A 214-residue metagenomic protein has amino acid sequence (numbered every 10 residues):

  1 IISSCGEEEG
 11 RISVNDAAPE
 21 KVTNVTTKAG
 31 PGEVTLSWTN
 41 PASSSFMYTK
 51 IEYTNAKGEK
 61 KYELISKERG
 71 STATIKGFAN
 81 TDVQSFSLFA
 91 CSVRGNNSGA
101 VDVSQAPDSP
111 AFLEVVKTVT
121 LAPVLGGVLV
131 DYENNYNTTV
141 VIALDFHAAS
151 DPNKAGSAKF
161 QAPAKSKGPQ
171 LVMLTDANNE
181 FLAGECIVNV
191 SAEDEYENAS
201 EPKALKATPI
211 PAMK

Functional and structural regions predicted by a protein language model:
I2-S4: C-terminal motif of bacterial Sec signal peptides marking the signal peptidase cleavage site
G6-S45, N80, R94-T138, Y196-K214: Pro/Thr/Ser/Gly-rich low-complexity, intrinsically disordered linker/stalk tracts
E8, K61-T72, M173: Short, solvent-exposed coil/turn linker segments
A17-E33, K50-K67: Long alpha-helical, hydrophobic tracts
V25, L36, I51, I75 (+8 more regions): Hydrophobic beta-strand residues in large extracellular and virion-surface proteins
V34-Y62, D131-F160: Solvent-exposed loop/turn segments flanking beta-strands in beta-repeat/beta-sandwich domains
M47, S71-S104, S166-A212: Beta-strand-rich modules
Y62-R69, K159-G168: Short beta-strand segments within Ig-like beta-sandwich modules, predominantly Fibronectin type-III
